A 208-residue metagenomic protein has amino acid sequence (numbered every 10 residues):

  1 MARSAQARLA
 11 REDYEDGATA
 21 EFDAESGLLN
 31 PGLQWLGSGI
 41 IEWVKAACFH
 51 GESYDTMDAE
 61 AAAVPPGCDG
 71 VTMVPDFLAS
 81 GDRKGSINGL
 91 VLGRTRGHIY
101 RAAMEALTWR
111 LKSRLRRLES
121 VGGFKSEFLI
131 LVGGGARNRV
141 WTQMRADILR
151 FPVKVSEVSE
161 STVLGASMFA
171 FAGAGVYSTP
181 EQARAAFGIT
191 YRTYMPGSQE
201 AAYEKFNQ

Functional and structural regions predicted by a protein language model:
R3-Q208: Glycine/Thr-rich phosphate-binding loops that ligate phosphate moieties of nucleotide and other phosphorylated ligands
